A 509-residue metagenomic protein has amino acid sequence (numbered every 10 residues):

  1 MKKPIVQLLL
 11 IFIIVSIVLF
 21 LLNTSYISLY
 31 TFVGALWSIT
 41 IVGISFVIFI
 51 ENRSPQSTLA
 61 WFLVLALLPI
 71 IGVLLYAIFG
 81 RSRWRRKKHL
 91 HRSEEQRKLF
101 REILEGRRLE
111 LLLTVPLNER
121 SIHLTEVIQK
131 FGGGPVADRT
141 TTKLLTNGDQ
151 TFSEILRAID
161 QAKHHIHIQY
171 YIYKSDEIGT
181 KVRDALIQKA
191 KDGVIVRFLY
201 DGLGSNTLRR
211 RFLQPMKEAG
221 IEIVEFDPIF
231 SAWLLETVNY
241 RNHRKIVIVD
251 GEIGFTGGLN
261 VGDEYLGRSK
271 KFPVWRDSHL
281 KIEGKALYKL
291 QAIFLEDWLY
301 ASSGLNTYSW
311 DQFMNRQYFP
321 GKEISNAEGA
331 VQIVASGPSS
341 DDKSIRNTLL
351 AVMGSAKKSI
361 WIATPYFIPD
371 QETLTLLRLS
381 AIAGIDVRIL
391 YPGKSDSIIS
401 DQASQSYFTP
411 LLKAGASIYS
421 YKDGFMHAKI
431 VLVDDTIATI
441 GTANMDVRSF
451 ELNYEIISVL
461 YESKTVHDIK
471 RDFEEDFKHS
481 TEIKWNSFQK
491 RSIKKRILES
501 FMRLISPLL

Functional and structural regions predicted by a protein language model:
M1-N347, A351, S355, S395 (+5 more regions): N-terminal localization/anchoring segments of enzymes in phospholipid and broader phosphate metabolism
A363-T364, Y391, Y421, I440-G441: Thr-Gly-centered strand-to-loop micro-motif
Y366-V387, P392, S397: Helical hairpin unit composed of two closely spaced alpha helices linked by a short loop
E372-L374, D401-A403, V433: Histidine/acidic-residue-rich catalytic or RNA/ligand-binding cores of hydrolases and nuclease-related proteins
L376-S380, S406, E474-E475: Short, solvent-exposed amphipathic alpha-helical segments in soluble enzyme and RNA/protein-processing domains
S417: Surface segments flanking catalytic/ligand-binding clefts of nucleic-acid enzymes
K429: Catalytic-core elements of nucleic-acid end-processing and repair enzymes
